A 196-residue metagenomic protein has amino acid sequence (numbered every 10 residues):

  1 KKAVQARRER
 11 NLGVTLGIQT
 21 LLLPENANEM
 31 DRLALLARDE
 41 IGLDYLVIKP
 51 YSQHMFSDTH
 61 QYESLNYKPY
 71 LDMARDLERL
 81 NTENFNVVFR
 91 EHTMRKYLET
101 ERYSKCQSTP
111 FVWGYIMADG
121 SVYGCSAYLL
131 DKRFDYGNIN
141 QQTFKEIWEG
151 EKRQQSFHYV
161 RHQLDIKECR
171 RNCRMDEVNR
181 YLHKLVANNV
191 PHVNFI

Functional and structural regions predicted by a protein language model:
K1-F111, Y115-Q142, K184, V193-F195: Radical SAM enzyme [4Fe-4S]-AdoMet core and its adjacent flexible, acidic and glycine-rich loops/tails across
A6-E9, E83, G150, Q154 (+2 more regions): A structural signal for alpha-helix termini and helix-coil/disorder junctions
A74-L77, S156-L164, L185-H192: A C-terminal cap/extension of S-adenosyl-L-methionine-dependent methyltransferases that defines the acceptor-substrate
E101, Y128-D176: Membrane-interface junctions of multi-pass transporters
N172-I196: An exposure/low-complexity boundary signal
